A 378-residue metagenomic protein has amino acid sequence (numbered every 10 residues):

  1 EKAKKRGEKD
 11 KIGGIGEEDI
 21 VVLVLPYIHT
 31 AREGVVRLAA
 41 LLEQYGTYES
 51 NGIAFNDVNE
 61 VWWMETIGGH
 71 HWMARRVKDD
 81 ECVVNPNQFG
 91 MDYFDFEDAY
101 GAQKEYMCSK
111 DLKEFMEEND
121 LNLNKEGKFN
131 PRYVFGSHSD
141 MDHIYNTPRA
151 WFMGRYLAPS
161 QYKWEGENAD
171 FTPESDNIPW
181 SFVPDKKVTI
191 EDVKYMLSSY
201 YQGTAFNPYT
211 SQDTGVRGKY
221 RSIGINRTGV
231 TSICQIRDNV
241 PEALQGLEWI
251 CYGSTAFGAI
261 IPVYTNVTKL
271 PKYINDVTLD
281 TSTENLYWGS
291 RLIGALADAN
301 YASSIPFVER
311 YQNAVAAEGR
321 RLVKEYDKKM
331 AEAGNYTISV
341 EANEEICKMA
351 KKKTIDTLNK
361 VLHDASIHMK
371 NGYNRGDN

Functional and structural regions predicted by a protein language model:
E1-P86, W180-T189: Structured, non-membrane catalytic/scaffold regions adjacent to prosthetic-group chemistry
V35, A39, G46, V58-V61 (+1 more regions): C-terminus-biased signal that marks the final domain/tail of proteins
M73-R75, D79-E105: Conserved catalytic cores of very large enzyme subunits
